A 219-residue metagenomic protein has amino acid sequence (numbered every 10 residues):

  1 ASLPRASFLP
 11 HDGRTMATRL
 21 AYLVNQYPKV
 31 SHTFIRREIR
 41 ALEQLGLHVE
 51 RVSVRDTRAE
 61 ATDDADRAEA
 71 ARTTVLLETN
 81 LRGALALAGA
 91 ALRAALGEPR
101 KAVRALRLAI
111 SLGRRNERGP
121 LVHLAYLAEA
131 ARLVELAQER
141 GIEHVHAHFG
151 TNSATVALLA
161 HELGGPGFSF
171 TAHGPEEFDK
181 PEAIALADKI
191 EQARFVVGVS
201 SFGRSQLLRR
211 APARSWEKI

Functional and structural regions predicted by a protein language model:
S7-L85, Q138, P166, E191-F195: N-terminal subdomain of nucleotide-sugar transferases
Q26-P28, L121-L124, T171-E177: Short, flexible loop segments at the rims of nucleotide/cofactor-binding pockets, characterized by
V54, H148-F149, G198-S200: Replace "coordinates the UDP/GDP/TDP-sugar" with "coordinates nucleotide-activated sugar donors
V75-L77, G97, P120-V122, L133-T151: Short N-terminal targeting/anchoring amphipathic segment
N80-L127: Extended, charge-rich helix/loop segments that form flexible, surface "patches" used to engage negatively charged
A157-A160, L207: Hydrophobic packing residues within well-ordered alpha-helices of enzyme cores
F168-R194: A conserved, positively charged/aromatic
L186, E191-K218: A short, active-site helix/loop in glycosyltransferases that binds the activated sugar's phosphate group
